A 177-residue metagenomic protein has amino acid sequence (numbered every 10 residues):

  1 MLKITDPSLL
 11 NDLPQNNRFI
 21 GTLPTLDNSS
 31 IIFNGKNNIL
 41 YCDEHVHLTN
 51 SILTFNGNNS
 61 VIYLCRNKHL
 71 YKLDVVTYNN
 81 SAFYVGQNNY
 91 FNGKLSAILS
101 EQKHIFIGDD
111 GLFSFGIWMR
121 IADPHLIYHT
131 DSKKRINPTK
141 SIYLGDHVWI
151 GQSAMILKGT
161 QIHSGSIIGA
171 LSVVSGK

Functional and structural regions predicted by a protein language model:
M1-H47, N56-N58: Extended, small-residue-rich solenoid/repeat segments and analogous flexible loops that form exposed scaffolds
N37-Q161: Flexible, glycine/small-residue-enriched loop-and-beta-strand segment within the central core of proteins
Q161-K177: C-terminal/domain-terminus segments
